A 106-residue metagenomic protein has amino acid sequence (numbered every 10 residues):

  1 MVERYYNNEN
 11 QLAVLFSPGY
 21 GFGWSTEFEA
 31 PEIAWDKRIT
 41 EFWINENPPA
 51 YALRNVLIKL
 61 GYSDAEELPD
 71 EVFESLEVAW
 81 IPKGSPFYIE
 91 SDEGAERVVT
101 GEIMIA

Functional and structural regions predicted by a protein language model:
V2-A106: Catalytic phosphate/metal-binding cores of nucleic-acid and nucleotide-processing enzymes, i.e., regions that mediate
